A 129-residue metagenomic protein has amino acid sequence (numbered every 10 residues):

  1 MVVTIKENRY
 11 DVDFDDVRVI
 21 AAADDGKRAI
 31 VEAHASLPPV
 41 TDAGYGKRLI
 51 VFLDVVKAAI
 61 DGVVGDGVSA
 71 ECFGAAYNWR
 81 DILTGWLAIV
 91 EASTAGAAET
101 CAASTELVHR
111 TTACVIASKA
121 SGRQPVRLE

Functional and structural regions predicted by a protein language model:
M1, K6-Y10, V56, V68 (+1 more regions): Generic structural motif recognizing short loop/turn segments at the entrances and edges of beta-strands
M1-G46, E129: Short N-terminal mixed-charge amphipathic segments
M1-I5, A21, V55, V63-V64 (+1 more regions): Residue-level signal for the start and early helices of compact helical domains
F14-V17, G62, R110: Short linear motifs in intrinsically disordered/low-complexity regions
K27, Y45-A76, L83-W86, V90: A generic structured-segment signal
K27-A59, A103, L107-C114: Generic amphipathic, hydrophobic interface segment in small proteins and small subunits
G67-E129: C-terminal charged interaction modules
